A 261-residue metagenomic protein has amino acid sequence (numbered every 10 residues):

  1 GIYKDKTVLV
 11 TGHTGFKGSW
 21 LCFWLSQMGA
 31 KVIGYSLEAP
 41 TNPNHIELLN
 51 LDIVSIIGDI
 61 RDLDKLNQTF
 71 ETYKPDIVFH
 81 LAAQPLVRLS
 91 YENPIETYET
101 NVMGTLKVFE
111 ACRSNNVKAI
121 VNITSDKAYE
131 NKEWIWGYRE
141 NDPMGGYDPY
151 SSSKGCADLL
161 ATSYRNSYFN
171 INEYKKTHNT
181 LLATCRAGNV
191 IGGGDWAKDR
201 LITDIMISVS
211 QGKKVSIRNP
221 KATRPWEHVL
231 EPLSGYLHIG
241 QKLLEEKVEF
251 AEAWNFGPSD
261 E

Functional and structural regions predicted by a protein language model:
G1-A187, S234: N-terminal Rossmann-like NAD(P)+-binding domain of SDR-like oxidoreductases, especially those catalyzing
L48-L49, K247-E249: Short, flexible turn/loop "capping" segments at secondary-structure junctions
Q84, G240, F256: Alpha-helical and His/Cys-centered functional microenvironments
K118, V248-A251: Short secondary-structure junction motifs
K132-G137, N141, P149-Y150, D158-K247 (+1 more regions): NAD(P)-dependent short-chain dehydrogenase/reductase
A251-W254, E261: C-terminal "lid/loop" region of Rossmann-like NAD(P)-dependent oxidoreductases
